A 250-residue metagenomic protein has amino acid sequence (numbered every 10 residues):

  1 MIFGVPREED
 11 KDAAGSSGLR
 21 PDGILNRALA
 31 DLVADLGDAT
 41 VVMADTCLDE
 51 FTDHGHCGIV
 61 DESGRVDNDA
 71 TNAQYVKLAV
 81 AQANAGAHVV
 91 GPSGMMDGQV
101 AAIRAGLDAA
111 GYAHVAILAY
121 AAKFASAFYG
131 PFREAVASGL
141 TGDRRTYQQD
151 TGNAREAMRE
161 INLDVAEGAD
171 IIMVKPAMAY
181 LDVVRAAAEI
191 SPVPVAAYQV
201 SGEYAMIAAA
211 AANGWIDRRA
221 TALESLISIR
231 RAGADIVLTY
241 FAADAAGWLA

Functional and structural regions predicted by a protein language model:
M1-A250: Alpha/beta enzyme core
